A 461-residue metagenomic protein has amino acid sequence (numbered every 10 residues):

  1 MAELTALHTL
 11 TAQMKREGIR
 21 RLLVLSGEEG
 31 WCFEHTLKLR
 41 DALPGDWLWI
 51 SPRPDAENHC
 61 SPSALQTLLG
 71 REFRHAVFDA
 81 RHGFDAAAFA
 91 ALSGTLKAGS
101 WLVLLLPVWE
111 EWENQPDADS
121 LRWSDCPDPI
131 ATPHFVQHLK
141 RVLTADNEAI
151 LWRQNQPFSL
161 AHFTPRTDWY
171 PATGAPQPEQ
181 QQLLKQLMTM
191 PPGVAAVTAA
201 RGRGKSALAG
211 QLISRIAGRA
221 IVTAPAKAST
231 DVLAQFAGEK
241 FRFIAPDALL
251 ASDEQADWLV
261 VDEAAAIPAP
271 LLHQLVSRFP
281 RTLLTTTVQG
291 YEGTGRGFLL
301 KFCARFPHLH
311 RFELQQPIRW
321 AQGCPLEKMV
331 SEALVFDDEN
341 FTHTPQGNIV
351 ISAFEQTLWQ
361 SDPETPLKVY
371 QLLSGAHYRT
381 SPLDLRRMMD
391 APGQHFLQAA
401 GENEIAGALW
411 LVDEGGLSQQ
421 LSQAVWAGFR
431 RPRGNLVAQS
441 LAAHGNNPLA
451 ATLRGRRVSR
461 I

Functional and structural regions predicted by a protein language model:
A2-L10, P171-P191: N-terminal pre-P-loop "Q-motif" helix
G18-E28, K38-P52, A196-T198, G218-T230: Conserved RecA-like ASCE P-loop NTPase motor core of nucleic-acid helicases/translocases
C32-F33, K205: Conserved lysine of the Walker
H35, L208, L212: Hydrophobic positions on the alpha1 helix immediately C-terminal to the Walker A/P-loop
L65-H162: N-terminal accessory nucleic-acid engagement/regulatory domains that precede and modulate ATP-driven motor cores
D125-A175, C303-T342: Conserved coupling/interface region of RecA-like P-loop/ASCE motor cores
I351-E414: Conserved helicase/translocase motor-coupling segment
V412-R460: Conserved acyl-donor/pantetheine-binding loop and adjacent beta-alpha core of acyl/acetyltransferases and related
